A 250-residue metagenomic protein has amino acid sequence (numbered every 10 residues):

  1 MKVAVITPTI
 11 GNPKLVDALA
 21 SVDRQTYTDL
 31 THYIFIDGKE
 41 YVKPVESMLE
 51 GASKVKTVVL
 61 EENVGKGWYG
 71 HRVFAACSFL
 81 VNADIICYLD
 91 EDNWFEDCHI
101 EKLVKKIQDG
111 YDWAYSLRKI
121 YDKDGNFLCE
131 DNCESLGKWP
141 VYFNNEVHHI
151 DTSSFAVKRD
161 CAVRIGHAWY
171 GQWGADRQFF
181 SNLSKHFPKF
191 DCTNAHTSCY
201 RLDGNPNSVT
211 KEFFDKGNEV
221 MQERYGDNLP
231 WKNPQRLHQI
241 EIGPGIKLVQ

Functional and structural regions predicted by a protein language model:
M1-S21: N-proximal low-complexity "stem/linker" segments adjacent to membrane-targeting elements
A20-D29: Short, acidic, metal-binding catalytic loop of nucleotide-sugar glycosyltransferases
L30-Y41, V58-E62: Short beta-strand/loop segment that forms part of the nucleotide-sugar
P44-L80: Active-site-proximal specificity loops/subdomain of glycosyltransferases
A83-W94: Short beta-strand-to-loop acidic/aromatic patch adjacent to the donor-nucleotide binding site
E101-C129: Conserved donor NDP-sugar-binding/catalytic core segment of glycosyltransferases
K119-N126, S153, T193-R224: Active-site donor/metal-binding and catalytic loop motifs of nucleotide-sugar-dependent glycosylation enzymes
Q172-F179: Acidic donor-binding loop at a coil-to-helix junction in glycosyltransferase catalytic cores that engages
